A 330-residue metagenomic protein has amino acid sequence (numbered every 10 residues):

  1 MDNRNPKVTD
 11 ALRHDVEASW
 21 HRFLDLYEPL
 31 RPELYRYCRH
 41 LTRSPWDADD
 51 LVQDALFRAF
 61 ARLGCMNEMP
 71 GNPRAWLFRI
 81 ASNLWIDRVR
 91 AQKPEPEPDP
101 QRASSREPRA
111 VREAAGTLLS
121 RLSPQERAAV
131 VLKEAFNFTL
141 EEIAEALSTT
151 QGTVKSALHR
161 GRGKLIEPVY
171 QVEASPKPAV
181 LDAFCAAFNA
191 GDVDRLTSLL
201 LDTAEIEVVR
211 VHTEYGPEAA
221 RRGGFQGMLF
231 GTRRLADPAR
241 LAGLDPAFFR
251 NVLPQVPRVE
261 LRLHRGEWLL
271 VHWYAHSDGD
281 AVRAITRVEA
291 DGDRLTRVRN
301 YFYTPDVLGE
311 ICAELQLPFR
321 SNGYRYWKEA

Functional and structural regions predicted by a protein language model:
D2-R36, W46: A short, charge-rich alpha-helical start-of-domain segment used by transcription regulators
R4-V8, P94, S156: N-terminal cationic leader/targeting segments used for protein routing and processing
W20-L24, P32, H40-W46, D54-F57 (+8 more regions): C-terminal and inter-domain tail/linker signature
D50: Conserved alpha-helix in the HATPase_c
F78-P98: Arg/Lys-rich amphipathic alpha helix in sigma70-family domain 2
